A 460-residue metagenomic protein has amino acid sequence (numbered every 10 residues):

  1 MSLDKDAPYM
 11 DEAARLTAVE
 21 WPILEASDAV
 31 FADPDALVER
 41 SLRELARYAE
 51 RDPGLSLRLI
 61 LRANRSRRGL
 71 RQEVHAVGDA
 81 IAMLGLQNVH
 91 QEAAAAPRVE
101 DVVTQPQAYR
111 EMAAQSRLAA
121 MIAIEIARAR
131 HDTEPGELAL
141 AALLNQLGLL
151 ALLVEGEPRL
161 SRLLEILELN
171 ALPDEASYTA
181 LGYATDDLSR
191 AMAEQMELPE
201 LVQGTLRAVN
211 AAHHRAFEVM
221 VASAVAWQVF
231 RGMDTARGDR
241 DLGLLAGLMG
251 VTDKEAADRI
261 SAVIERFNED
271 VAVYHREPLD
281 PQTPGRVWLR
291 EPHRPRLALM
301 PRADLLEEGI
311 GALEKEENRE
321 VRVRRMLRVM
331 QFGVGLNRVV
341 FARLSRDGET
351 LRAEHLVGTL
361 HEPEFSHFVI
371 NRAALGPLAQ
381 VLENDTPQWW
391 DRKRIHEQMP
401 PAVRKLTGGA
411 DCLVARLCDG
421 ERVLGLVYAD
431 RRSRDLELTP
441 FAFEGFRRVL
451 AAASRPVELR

Functional and structural regions predicted by a protein language model:
M1-P158, P173-A180, D187-V202, L206-F217 (+2 more regions): Conserved alpha-helical "signature site" that marks functionally important helical segments or helix/loop junctions
P22, E277-R319: Signal-transmission linkers at sensory-effector interfaces
S27, S41, L45, D52 (+6 more regions): Amphipathic alpha-helical coiled-coil segments that mediate homodimerization and allosteric signal transmission
E165-L169, A342-S366: GAF sensory/regulatory domain recognition with acknowledged cross-activation on helical regulatory dimers
E362-I395: Regulatory sensory and allosteric helical modules in signal-transduction proteins and certain transcription factors
Q388-D411: Signal-transducing coupling segments at domain and membrane junctions
A410-C418: A short, aliphatic-rich beta-strand micro-motif
R431-V449, P456-R460: Regulatory loop-to-helix N-cap segments in sensory/regulatory domains that couple ligand/signal detection
